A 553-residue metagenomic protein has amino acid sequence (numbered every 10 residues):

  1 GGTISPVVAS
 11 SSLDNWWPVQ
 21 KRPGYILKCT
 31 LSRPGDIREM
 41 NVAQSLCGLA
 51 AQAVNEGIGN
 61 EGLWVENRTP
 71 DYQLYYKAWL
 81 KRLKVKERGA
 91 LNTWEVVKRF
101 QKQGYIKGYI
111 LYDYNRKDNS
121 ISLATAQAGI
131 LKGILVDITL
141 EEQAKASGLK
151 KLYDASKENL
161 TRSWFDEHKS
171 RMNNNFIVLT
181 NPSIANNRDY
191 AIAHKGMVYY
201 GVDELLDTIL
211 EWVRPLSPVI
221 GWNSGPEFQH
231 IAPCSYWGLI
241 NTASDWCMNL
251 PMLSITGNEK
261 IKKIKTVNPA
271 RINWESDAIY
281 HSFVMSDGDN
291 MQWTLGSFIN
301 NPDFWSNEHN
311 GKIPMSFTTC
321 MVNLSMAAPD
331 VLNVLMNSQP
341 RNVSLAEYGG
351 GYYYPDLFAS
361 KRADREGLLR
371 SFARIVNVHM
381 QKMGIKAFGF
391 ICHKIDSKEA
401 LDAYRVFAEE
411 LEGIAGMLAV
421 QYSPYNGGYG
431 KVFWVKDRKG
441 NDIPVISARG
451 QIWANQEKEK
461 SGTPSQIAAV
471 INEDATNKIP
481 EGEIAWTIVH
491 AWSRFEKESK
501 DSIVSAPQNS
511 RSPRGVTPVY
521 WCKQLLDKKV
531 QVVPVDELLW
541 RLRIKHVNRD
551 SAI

Functional and structural regions predicted by a protein language model:
G1-G257: Preference for solvent-exposed, low-hydrophobicity sequence contexts
G201, M326-A327, S371-F372, D396-A400: Short, glycine/acidic-rich beta->alpha junctions
L205-G221, S286-K312, V322, M383 (+1 more regions): Catalytic grooves of carbohydrate-active enzymes
N241-I264, Q531-I553: A recurrent domain-boundary module in secreted/ectodomain proteins
M248-V334: Active-site beta->alpha N-cap acidic-glycine motif
N273-E275, D303-N310, L324-Y348, M380 (+2 more regions): Acidic (Asp/Glu)-rich catalytic clusters
A278-G288, T319-C320, L345-Y354, I488-W492: Short loop/turn segments at strand-loop or loop-helix junctions that form parts of catalytic or ligand-binding pockets
C320-I385: Substrate-binding cleft of extracellular glycoside hydrolase catalytic domains
